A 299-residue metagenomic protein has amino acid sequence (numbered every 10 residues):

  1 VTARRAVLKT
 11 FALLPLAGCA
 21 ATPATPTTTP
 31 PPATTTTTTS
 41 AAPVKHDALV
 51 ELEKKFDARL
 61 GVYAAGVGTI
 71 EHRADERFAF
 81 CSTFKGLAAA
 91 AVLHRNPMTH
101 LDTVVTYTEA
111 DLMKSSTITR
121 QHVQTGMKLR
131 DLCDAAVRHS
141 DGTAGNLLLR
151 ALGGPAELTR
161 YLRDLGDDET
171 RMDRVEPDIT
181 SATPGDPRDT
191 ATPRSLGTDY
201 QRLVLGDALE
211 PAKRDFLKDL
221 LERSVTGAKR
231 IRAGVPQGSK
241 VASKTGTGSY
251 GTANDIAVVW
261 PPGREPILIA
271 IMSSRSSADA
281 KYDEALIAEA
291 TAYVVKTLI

Functional and structural regions predicted by a protein language model:
T2-P15, A20-T36, A41-V50, A151 (+2 more regions): Structured C-terminal helix/loop/strand segments within mature extracytoplasmic catalytic/sensor domains
P43-A74, T103, V259, I269: A short, well-structured edge-of-sheet supersecondary motif
R59-L60, L149-L205: Mid-domain, small-residue-enriched loop/turn segments at the edges of structured enzyme/sensor domains
A65-G66, V137-S140, A151-L152, V175 (+2 more regions): Active-site-proximal beta-strand/loop segments in catalytic clefts of secreted hydrolases
F78-Y107, I269: Active-site SXXK
A90-M98, R150, T198-L205, A292-K296: Short glycine/serine- and small hydrophobic-enriched flexible loop segments
T103-I118, L152-G153, I179: Acidic helix-start/capping segments at beta-turn-to-alpha-helix junctions
L112-L148, P155: Conserved catalytic neighborhood of penicillin-recognizing serine enzymes
